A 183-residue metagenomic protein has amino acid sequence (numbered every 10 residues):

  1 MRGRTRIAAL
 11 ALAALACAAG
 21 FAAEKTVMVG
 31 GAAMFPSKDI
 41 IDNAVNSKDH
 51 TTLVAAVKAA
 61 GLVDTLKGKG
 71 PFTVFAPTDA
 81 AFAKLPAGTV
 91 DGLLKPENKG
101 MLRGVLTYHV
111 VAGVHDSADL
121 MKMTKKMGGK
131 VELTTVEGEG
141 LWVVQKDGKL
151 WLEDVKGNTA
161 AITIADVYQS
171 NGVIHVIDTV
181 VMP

Functional and structural regions predicted by a protein language model:
M1-A9: Bacterial N-terminal signal peptides that target proteins for export
A9-A18: Bacterial N-terminal signal peptides
F21-P183: Mature, structured domains of secreted/extracytosolic soluble proteins
